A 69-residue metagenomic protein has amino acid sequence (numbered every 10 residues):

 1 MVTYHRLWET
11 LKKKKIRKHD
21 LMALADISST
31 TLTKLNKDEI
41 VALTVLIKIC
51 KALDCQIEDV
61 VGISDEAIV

Functional and structural regions predicted by a protein language model:
M1-H19: A short, Lys/Arg-rich alpha-helix, primarily the initiator
E9-T10, V61-V69: Short, charged recognition helix plus adjacent turn of helix-turn-helix-like nucleic-acid-binding domains
L11, M22, N36, C50: The alpha-helix within a helix-turn-helix
H19, T30, E58: Key DNA-contact positions within bacterial/archaeal DNA-binding proteins
I27-V41: Recognition helix of helix-turn-helix/homeodomain-like DNA-binding domains that insert into the DNA major groove
D38-K51, A67: Short, basic-rich loop-to-helix N-cap that marks the start of a DNA-contacting helix
